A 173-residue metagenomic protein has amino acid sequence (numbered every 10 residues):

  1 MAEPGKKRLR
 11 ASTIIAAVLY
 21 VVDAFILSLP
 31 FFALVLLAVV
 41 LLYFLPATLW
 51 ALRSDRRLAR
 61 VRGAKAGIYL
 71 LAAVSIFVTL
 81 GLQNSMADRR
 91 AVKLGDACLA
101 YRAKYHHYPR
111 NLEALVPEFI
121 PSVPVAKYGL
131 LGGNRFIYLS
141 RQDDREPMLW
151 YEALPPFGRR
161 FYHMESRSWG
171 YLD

Functional and structural regions predicted by a protein language model:
A2-S54, A103, H107-D173: Low-complexity, acidic interaction segments enriched in glycine
G5-K7, R57-R62, A87: Short alpha-helical segments used as structural interaction elements across diverse proteins
L58-Q83: Internal/C-terminal transmembrane anchor helices
R62-G63, A97, P109: A broad, low-specificity signal for short, low-complexity segments enriched in glycine/proline and polar/charged
A66, A73, A87, N111-L112 (+1 more regions): N-terminal start-of-chain detector that recognizes signal peptides and the immediate post-cleavage beginning
V78-L80, A87, P124-V125: Intrinsically disordered, low-complexity segments enriched in polar/charged residues with Gly/Pro, especially when
Q83-K104: Alpha-helical transmembrane signal-anchor/signal-peptide segments
